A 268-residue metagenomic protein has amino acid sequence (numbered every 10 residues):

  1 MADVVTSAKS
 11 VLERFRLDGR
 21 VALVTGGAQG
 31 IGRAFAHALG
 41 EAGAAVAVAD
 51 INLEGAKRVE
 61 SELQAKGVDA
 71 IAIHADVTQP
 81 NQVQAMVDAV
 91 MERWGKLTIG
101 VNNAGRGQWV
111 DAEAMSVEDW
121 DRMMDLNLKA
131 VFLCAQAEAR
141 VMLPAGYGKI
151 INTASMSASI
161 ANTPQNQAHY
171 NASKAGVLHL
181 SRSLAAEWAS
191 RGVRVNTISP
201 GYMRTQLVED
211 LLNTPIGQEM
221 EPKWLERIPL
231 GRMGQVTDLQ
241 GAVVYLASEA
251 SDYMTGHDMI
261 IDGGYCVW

Functional and structural regions predicted by a protein language model:
A2-R14, T205, V244, T255-W268: Short C-terminal tail/terminal secondary-structure segment of NAD(P)H-dependent dehydrogenase/reductase domains
L53-E54, H74-A85, V117, T237-D238: The beta1-alpha1 cofactor-binding region of Rossmann-like NAD(H)/NADP(H)-dependent oxidoreductases
D111-A112, S116-M124, I150, M220 (+1 more regions): Substrate-binding pocket helix/loop in short-chain dehydrogenase/reductase
F132-A135, Y147, R232-I261, C266-V267: C-terminal substrate-recognition "lid" of short-chain dehydrogenase/reductases
A135, S173, S181: Active-site helix of classical SDR
R140, A186-S190, D252: Alpha-helical segment proximal to the catalytic Tyr-Lys
S155: Residue(s) in the substrate-gating loop at a strand-loop-helix junction that position the organic substrate next
